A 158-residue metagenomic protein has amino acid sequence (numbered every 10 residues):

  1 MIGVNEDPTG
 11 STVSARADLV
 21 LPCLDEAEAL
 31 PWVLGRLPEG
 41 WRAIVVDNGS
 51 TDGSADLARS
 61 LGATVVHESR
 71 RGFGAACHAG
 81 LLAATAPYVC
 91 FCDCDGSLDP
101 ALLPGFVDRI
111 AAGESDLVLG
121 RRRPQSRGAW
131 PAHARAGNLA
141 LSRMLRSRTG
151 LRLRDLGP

Functional and structural regions predicted by a protein language model:
R16-D18, R42: Cell-envelope/extracellular polymer assembly enzymes that use nucleotide-activated donors
V20-C23, V46-N48: Conserved sequence signature across two-component system core domains
C23-E39: Short, well-formed alpha-helical segments that are part of the catalytic scaffolds of diverse glycosyltransferases
E28-W32, D52-L61: Acidic helix N-cap motif at the loop->helix transition within catalytic regions of sugar-transfer enzymes
I44, A55-A83: Conserved donor nucleotide-binding strand/loop of the catalytic core
D47-A55, G96: A conserved acidic beta->alpha catalytic loop
S69-R71, A75-L82, Y88, P100-P158: Acceptor/aglycone-binding surface of glycosyltransferases and processive sugar-polymer synthases
P87-S97: Short beta-strand-to-loop acidic/aromatic patch adjacent to the donor-nucleotide binding site
